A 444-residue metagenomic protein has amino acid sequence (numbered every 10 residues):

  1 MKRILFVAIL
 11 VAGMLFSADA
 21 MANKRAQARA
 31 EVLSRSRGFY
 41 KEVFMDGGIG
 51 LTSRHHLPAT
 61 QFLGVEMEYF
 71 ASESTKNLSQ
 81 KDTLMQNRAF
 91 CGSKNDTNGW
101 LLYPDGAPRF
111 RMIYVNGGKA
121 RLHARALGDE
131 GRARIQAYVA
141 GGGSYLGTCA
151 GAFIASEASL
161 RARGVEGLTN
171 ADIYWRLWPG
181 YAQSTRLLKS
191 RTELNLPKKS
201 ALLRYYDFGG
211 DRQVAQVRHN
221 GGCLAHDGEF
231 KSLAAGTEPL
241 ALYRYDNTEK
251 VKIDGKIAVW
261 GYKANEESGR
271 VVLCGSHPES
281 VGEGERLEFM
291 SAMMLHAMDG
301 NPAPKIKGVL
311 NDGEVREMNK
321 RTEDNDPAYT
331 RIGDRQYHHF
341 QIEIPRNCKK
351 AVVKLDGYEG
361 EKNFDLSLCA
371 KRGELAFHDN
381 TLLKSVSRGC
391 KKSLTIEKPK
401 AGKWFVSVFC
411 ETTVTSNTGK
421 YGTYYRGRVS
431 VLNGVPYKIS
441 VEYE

Functional and structural regions predicted by a protein language model:
F6-F16: Hydrophobic helical h-region of N-terminal Sec-dependent signal peptides in bacterial secretory/periplasmic proteins
A28-Y40, G47, R54, Q136 (+5 more regions): Extracellular ligand-binding/catalytic regions of CAZymes and related secreted enzymes and adhesion modules
T52-G164: Helical hinge/lid and interdomain linker segments adjacent to catalytic or ligand-binding clefts that mediate domain
S74-D105, R161-T169, G210-K231, K307-A328 (+1 more regions): Surface-exposed intrinsically disordered loops and tails
A140, A155-G209: Class I SAM-dependent methyltransferase SAM-binding "motif I" and its flanking Rossmann-like core
T192-E267, E279-G282: Catalytic beta-strand/loop cores that center a nucleophilic Ser/Cys/Thr and support acyl-enzyme chemistry
Y329-D379, P399-K403, Y443: Acidic, Ser/Thr/Pro-rich low-complexity intrinsically disordered segments
L366-N433: Noncatalytic accessory or regulatory domains flanking protease catalytic cores in secreted, cell-surface, and selected
